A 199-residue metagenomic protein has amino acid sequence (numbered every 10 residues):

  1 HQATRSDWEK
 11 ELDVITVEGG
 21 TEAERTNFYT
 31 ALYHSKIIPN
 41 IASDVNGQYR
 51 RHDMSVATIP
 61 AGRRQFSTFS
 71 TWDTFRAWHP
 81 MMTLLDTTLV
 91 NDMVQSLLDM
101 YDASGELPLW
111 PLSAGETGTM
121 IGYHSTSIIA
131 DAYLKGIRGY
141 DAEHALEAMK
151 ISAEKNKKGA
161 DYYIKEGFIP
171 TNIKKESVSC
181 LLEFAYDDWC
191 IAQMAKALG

Functional and structural regions predicted by a protein language model:
H1-Q65, D99, E106-L109, R138-E143 (+1 more regions): Acidic/polar, glycine-enriched structural segments that form the non-catalytic walls/loops of the carbohydrate-binding
A3-R5, S67-S70, E183-F184: Helix-boundary capping/turn motifs
V14-G19, R76-H79, L112-E116, D131: Short alpha-helical segments and helix-capping/turn motifs at coil-helix boundaries
G20-R25, G62-S67, W78, A114-G115 (+1 more regions): Membrane-entry segments of alpha-helical transmembrane domains in multi-pass membrane proteins
F28-D44, D73-V90, A130-I137, W189-G199: Alpha-helical support elements that line or immediately flank enzyme active sites and cofactor-binding pockets
S67-D73, G118-I121: Active-site nucleophile and cofactor-binding loops and adjacent substrate-binding regions of central metabolic enzymes
L89, Q95-G199: Active-site cavity-forming subdomains of large catalytic enzyme subunits
